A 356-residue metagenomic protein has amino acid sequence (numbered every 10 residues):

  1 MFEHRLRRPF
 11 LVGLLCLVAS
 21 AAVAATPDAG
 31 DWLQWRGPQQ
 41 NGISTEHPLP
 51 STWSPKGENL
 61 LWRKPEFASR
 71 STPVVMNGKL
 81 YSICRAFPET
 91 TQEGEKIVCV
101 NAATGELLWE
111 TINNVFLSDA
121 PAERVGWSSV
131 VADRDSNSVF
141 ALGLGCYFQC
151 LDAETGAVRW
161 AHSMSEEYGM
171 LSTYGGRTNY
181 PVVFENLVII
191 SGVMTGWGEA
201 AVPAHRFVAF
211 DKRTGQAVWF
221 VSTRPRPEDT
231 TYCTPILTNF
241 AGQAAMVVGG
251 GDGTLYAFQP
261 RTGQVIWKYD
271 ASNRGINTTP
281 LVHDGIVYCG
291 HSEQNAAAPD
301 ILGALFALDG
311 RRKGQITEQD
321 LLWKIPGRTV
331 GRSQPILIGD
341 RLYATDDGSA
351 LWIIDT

Functional and structural regions predicted by a protein language model:
M1-R7: N-terminal secretory signal peptides that target proteins for export/translocation
P9-A21: Bacterial N-terminal signal peptides
A24-T356: Noncatalytic, solvent-exposed loop/strand surfaces of beta-propeller-type extracellular/periplasmic domains
